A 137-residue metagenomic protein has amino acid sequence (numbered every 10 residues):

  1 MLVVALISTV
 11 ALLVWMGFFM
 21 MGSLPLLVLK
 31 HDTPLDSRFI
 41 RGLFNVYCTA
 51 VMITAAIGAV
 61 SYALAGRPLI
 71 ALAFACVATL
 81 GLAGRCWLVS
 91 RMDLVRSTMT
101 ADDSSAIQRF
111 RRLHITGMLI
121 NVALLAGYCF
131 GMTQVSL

Functional and structural regions predicted by a protein language model:
M1-L137: Polytopic transmembrane helical bundles with strong interfacial aromatic enrichment
